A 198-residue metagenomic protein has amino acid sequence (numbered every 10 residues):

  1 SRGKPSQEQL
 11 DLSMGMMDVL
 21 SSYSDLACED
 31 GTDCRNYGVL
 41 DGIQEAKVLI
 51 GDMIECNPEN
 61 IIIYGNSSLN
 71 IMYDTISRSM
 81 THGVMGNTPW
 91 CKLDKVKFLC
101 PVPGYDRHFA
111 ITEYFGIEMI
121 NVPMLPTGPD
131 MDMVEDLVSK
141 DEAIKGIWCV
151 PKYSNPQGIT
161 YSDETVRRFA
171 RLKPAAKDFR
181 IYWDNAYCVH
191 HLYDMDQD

Functional and structural regions predicted by a protein language model:
S1-R2, G65: Pocket-edge structural micro-motifs
R2-Y37: Glycine-rich phosphate-binding segment of PLP-dependent enzymes
Y23-L26, D30-K177, C188-Q197: Conserved core of the PLP fold type I
D184-N185: Walker B catalytic acidic pair
